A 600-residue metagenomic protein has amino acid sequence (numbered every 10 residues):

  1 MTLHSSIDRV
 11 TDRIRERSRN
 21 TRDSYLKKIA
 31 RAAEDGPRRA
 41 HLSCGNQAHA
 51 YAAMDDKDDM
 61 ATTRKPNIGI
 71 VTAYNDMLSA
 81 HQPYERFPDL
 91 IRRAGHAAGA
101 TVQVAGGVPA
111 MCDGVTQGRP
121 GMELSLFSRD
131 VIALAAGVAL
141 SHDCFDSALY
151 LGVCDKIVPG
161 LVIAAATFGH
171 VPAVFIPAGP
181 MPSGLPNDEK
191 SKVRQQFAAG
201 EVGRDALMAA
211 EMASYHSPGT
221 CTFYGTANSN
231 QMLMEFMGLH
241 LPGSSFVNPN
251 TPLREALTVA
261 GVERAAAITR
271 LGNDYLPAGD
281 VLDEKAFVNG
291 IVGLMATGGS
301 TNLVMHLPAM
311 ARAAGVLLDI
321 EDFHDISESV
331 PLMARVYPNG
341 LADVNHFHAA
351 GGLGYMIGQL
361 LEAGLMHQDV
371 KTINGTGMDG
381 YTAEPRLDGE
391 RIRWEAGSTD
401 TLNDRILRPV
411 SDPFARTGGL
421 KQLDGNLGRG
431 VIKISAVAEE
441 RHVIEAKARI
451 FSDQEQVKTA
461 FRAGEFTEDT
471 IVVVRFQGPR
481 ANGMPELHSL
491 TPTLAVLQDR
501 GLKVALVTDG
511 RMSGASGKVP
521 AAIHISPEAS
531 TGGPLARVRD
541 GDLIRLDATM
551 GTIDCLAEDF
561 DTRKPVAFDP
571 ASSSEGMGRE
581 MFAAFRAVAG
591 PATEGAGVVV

Functional and structural regions predicted by a protein language model:
M1-D76, A80, D89-V108, P120-G121 (+6 more regions): Catalytic or ion-coupling anion/metal-binding cores of large enzyme and transporter domains
P83: Glycine-/small-residue-enriched capping loops at alpha/beta junctions
R86: Acidic/charged coordination and interface sites in well-structured regions
A105-D143: N-terminal small/polar loop signature for handling phosphorylated ligands or for N-terminal nucleophile
R129-A136, S141-A148, K458-F466, I471: Contiguous domain-boundary segments centered on the initiation and propagation of an alpha-helix
L140-L161, P172-I176: A short, small-residue-rich loop immediately preceding and capping a beta-strand
